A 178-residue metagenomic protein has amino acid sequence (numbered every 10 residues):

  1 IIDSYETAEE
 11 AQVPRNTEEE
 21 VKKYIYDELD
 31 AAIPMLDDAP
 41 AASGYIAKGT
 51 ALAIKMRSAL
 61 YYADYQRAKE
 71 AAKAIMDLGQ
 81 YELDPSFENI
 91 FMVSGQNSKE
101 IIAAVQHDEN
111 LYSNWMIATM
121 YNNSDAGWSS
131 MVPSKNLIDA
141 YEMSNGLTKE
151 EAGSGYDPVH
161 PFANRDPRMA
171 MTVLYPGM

Functional and structural regions predicted by a protein language model:
I1-E18: Short coil/linker segments at helix-helix boundaries
A8-E9, S43-I46: Bulky hydrophobic/aromatic packing residues
K22, Y26, D30-I33, Y45-M178: An aromatic- and glycine-enriched ligand-binding surface/loop that stacks and positions planar moieties
M35-S43: Flexible helix-coil transition and linker loops at the boundaries of alpha-helical arrays
